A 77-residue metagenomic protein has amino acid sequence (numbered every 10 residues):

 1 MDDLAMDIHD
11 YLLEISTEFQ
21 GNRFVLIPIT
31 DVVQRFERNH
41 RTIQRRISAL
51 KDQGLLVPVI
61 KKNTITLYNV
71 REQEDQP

Functional and structural regions predicted by a protein language model:
M1-T30: Short helix->loop/beta-hairpin flanking segments within DNA-binding domains
P28, K61-P77: Short, cationic-aromatic polyanion-contact patches
V33: The alpha-helix within a helix-turn-helix
I47: DNA major-groove recognition helix of helix-turn-helix
K51-K61: A short, conserved structural fragment
